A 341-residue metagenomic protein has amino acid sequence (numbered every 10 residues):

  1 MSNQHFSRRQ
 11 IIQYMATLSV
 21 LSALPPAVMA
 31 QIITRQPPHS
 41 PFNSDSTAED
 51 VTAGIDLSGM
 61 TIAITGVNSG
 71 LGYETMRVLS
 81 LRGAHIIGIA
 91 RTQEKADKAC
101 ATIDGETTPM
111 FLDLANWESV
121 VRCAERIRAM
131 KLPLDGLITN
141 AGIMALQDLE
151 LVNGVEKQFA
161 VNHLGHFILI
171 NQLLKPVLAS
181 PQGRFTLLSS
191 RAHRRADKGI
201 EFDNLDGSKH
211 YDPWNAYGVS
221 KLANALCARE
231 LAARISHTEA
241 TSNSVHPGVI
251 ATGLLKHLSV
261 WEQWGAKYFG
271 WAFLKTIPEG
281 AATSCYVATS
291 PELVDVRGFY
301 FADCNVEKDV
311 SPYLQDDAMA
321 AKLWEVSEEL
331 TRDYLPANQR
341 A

Functional and structural regions predicted by a protein language model:
S2-S19: N-terminal secretory signal peptides and thylakoid transit peptides that target proteins across membranes
F6, R91, A115, L274-P278 (+1 more regions): Residue-level signal for the nucleotide or nucleotide-sugar donor/cofactor binding architecture
T17, I33, P37-K256, D333-A341: Rossmann-fold NAD(P)H-dependent dehydrogenase/reductase core
I32-P37, E262-Q263, E292-A341: C-terminal tail/cap regions
V120, S220, S244, Y268-K308 (+1 more regions): C-terminal helical subdomain
G207-S208, V260-G270: A short C-terminal helix-loop "cap" of Rossmann-like NAD(P)-dependent dehydrogenase/epimerase domains
